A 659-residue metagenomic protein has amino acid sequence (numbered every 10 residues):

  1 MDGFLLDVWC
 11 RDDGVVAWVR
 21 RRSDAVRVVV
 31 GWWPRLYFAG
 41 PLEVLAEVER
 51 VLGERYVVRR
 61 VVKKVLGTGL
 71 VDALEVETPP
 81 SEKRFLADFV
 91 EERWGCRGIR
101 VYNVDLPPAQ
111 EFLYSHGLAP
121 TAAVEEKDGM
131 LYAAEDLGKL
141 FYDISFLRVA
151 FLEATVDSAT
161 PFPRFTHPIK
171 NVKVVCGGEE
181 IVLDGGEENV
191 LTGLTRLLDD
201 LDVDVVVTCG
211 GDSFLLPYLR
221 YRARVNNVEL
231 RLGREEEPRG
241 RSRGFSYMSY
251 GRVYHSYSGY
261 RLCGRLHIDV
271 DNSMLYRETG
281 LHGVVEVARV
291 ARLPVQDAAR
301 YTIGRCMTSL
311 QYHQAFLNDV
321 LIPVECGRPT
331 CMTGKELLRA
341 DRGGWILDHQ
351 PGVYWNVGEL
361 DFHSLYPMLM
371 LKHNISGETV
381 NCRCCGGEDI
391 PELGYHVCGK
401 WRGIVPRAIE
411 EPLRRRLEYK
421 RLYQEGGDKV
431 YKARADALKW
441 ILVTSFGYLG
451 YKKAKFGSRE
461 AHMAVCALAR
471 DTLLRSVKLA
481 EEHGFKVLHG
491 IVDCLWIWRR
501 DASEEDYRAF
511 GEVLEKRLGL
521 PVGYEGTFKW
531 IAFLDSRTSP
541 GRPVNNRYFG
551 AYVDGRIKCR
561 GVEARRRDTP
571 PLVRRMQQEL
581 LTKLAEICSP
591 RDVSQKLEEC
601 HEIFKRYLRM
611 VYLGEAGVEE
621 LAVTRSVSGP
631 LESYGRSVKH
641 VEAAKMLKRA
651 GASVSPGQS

Functional and structural regions predicted by a protein language model:
M1-L201, R224-R231, H282, R289-G343 (+5 more regions): DnaQ-like (DEDDh/DEDDy) 3′-5′ exonuclease domain used for proofreading and 3′-end trimming on nucleic acids
D7-R21, L293-N381, G427, Y431-R434 (+3 more regions): DNA-dependent DNA polymerase catalytic subunits
V15-V19, G210, Y431-Y451: Core structural elements
V174-E180, Y448-A467: Gly-rich Lys/Arg/Thr-decorated short loops/hinges at beta-loop-alpha junctions or inter-strand turns that position
G177, V206-Y301, I441: Metal-dependent phosphoesterase core characteristic of DEDDh/y 3'-5' exonuclease domains
G186-L198, R434-F446, A469-F485: Structured alpha-helical segments in the cores of large, soluble enzyme domains
V203-D212, K486-I491, W496: Short glycine-rich phosphate-binding loop at a beta-alpha junction
I409-G426, L438: Non-transmembrane amphipathic alpha-helical segments
